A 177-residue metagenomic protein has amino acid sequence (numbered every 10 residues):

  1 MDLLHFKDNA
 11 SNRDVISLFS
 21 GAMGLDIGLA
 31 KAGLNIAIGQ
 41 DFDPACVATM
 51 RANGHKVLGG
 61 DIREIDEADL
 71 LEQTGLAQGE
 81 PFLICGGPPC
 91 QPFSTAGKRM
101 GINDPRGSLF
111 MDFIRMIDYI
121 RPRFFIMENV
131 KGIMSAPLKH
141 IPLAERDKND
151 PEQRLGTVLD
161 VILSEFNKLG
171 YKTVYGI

Functional and structural regions predicted by a protein language model:
M1-A10: A short, basic/flexible loop-to-alpha-helix module at the beginning of a structural domain
I16, F82-C85, I126: N-terminal Rossmann-like NAD(P) cofactor-binding module of classical short-chain dehydrogenase/reductase
L18-M23: Class I SAM-dependent methyltransferase "Motif I" SAM/SAH-binding loop
G28-I36: A short, Lys/Arg-enriched amphipathic alpha-helix followed by its capping loop at the start of a domain
G39-Q40: The conserved SAM/SAH-binding core of class I Rossmann-like methyltransferase domains, concentrating on the hydrophobic
D43-P44: Conserved SAM/SAH-binding beta-strand->alpha-helix loop
V47-Q78: S-adenosyl-L-methionine
A68-E80, F93-I177: Class I S-adenosyl-L-methionine
